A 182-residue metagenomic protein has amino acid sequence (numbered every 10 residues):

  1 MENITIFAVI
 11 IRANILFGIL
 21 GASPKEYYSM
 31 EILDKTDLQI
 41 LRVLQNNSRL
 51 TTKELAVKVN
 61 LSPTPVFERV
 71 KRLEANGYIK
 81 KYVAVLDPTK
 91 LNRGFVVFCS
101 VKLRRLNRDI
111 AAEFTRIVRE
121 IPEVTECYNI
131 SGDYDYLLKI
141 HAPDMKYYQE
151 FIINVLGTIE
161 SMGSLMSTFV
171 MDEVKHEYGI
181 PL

Functional and structural regions predicted by a protein language model:
M1-L182: A compositional/biophysical signature of low hydrophobicity enriched in polar/charged and small residues
